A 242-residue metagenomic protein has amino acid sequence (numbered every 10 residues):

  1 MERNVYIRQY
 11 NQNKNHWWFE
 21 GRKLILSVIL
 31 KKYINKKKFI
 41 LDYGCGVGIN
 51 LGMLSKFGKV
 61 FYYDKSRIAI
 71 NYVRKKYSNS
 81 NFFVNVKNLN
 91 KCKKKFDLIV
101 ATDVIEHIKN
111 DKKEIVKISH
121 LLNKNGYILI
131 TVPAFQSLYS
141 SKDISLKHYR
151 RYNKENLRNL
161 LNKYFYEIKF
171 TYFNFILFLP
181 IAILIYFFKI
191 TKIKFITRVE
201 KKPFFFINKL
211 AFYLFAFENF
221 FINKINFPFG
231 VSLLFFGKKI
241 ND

Functional and structural regions predicted by a protein language model:
M1-K94, L98-T102, K112-I115, F204-F205 (+4 more regions): Conserved N-terminal segment of class I S-adenosyl-L-methionine
Q9-N13, I128-L160: Short, glycine-/aromatic-enriched active-site segment of Class I SAM-dependent methyltransferases
D103-H107: A short His-aromatic
K112-Y127: A short glycine-rich, Lys/Arg-flanked "PGG" loop and its adjoining helix->strand segment in the class I
Y166-F175: Conserved S-adenosyl-L-methionine
P180-F212: C-terminal helical/coil "lid" or tail adjacent to the Rossmann-like core of SAM-dependent
